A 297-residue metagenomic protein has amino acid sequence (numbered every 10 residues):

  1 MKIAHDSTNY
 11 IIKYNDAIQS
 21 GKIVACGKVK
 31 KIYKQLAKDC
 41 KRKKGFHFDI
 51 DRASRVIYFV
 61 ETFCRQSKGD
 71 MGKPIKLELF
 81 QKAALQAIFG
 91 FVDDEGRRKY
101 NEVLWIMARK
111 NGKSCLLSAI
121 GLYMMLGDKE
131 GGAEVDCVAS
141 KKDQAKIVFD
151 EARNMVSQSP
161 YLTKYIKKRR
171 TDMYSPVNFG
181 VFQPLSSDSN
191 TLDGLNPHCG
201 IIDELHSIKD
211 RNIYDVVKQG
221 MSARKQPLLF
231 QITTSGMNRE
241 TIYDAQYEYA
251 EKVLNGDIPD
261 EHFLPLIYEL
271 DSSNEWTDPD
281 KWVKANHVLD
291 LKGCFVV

Functional and structural regions predicted by a protein language model:
M1-K2, R211-V297: Non-catalytic, compositionally simple segments
M1-K99, S159-P160, I258-D260, L266-H287 (+1 more regions): N-terminal accessory segments
E95-G121: Walker A/P-loop
M124-G132: Post-Walker A helix-loop "phosphate-sensing" segment adjacent to the P-loop in P-loop NTPases
G132-N154: Conserved Walker A/P-loop ATP-binding site and its immediately adjacent core in helicase/helicase-like ATPase domains
V148-H198: Inter-Walker segment of RecA-like/P-loop motor cores
S189, S207-I208: Residues immediately C-terminal
D203-E204: Walker B catalytic acidic pair
